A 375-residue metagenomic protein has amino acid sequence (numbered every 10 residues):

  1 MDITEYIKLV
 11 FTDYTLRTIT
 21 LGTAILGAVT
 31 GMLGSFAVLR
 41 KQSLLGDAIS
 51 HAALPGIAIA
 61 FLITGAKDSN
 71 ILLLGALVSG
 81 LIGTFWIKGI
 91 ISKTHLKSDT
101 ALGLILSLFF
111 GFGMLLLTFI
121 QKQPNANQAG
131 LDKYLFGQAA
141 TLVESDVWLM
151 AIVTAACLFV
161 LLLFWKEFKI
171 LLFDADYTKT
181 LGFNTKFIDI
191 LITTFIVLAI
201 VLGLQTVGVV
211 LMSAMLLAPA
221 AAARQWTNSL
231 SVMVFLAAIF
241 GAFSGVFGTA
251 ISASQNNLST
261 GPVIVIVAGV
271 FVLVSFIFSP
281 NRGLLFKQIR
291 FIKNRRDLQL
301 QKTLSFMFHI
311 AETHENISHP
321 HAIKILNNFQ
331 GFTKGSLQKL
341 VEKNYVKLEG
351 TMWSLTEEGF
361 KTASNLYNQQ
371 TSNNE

Functional and structural regions predicted by a protein language model:
M1-G27: Membrane-interfacial amphipathic/re-entrant helices at transmembrane-helix boundaries
F36-S50, L54-P124, R224-A237, I251-L258: Short loop segments and helix-boundary regions at transmembrane helix junctions of multi-pass inner-membrane proteins
I105-L161: Transmembrane helix-bundle core of multi-pass membrane transporters and related energy-transducing complexes
V143-S213: Helix-loop-helix "hairpin" substructures at the membrane interface of multi-pass membrane proteins
T260, I264-F306: Membrane-interfacial segments at transmembrane helix termini in multi-pass membrane proteins
R290-G331: Short amphipathic alpha-helical interface segments
N327-E342: Short amphipathic alpha-helical interaction segments
E357-E375: Short, amphipathic alpha-helical interaction segments positioned at domain boundaries
